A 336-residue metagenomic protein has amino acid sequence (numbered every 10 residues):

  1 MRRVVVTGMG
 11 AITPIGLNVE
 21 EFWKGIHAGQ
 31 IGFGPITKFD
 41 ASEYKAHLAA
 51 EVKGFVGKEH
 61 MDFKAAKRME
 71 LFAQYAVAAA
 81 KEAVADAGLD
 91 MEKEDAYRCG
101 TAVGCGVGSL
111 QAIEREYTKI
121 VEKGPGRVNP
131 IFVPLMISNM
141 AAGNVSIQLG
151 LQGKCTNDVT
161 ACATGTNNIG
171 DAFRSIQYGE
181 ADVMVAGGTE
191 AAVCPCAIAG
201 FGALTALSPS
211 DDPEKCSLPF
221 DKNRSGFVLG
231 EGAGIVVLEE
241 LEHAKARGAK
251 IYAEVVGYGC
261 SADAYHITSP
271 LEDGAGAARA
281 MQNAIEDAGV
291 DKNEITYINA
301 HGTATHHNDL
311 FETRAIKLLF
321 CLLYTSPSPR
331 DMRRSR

Functional and structural regions predicted by a protein language model:
R3-T7, G34, D212-A288, T296-Y297: Condensing-enzyme catalytic core mediating Claisen C-C bond formation in acyl metabolism
V6, E21-W23, H27-T160, T189-I198 (+1 more regions): Conserved beta-ketoacyl condensing-enzyme motif
A76-V84, A141, N168, E240-L241 (+2 more regions): Short, well-ordered amphipathic alpha-helical segments that serve as non-catalytic structural scaffolds within diverse
G165: Short conserved active-site loop signatures built around small residues
A181-D182: Short, high-confidence coil segments that cap the C-terminus of an alpha-helix and link into the following beta-strand
E190-N223: Phosphate/pyrophosphate-binding betaalpha-module
Y265-G274, T303-F320: Short glycine/threonine-rich loop-to-helix capping motif typified by GTGT followed within a few residues by an Asp-Pro
Y324-D331: Conserved small/polar residues in nucleotide/adenosyl-binding loops
